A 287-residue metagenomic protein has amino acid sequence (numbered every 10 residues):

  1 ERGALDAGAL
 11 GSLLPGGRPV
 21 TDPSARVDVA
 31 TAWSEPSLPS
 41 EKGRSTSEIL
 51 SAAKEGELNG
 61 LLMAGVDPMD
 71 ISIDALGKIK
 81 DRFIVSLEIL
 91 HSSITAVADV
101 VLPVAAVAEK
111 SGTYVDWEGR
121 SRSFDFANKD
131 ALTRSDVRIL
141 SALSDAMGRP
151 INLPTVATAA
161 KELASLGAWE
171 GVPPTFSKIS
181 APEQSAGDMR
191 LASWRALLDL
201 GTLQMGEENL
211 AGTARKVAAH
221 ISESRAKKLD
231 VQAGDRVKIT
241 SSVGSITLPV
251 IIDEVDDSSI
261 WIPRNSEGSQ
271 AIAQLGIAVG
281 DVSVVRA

Functional and structural regions predicted by a protein language model:
E1-D28: Extended, H/D-rich, highly charged conserved domains that either
G11, S24-L132, R138-P150, P154-A287: A cross-kingdom feature strongest in bacterial/archaeal respiratory oxidoreductases
